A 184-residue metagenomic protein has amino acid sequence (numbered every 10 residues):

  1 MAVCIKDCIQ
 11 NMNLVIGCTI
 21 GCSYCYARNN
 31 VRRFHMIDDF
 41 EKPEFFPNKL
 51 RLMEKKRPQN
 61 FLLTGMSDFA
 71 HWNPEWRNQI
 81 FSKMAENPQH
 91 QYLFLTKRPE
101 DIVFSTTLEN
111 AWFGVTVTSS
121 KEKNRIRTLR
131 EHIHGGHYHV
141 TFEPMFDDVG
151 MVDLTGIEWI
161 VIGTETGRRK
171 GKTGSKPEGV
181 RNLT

Functional and structural regions predicted by a protein language model:
M1-I9, H134, F146, G150-T184: Auxiliary Fe-S-binding modules of radical SAM enzymes
M1-W112, S120-R130, H134, V149-L154: Conserved Radical SAM active-site core
